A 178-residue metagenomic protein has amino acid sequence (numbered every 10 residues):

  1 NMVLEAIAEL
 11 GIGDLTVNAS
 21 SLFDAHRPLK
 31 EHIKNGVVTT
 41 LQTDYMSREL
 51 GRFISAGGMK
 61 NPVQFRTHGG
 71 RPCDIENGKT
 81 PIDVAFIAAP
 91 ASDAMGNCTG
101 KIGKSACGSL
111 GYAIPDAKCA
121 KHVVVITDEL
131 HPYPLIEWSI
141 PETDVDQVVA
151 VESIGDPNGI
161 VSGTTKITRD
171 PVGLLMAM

Functional and structural regions predicted by a protein language model:
N1-M178: Conserved alpha/beta enzyme-core scaffold
